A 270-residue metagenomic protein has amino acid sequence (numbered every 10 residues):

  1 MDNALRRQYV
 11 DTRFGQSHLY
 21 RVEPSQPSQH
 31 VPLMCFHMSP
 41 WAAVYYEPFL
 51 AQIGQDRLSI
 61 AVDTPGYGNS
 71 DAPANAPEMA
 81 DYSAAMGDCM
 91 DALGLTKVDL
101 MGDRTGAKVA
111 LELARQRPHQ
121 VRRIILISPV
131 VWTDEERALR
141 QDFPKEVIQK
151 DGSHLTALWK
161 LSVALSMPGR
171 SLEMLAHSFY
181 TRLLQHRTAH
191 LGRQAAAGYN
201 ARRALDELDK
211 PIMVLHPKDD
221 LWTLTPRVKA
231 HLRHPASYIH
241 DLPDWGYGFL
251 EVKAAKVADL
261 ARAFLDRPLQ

Functional and structural regions predicted by a protein language model:
M1-S17: N-terminal cap/lid segment of alpha/beta-hydrolase-fold proteins
R13-D71: Conserved HGGG/HGGXW glycine-rich cap/lid loop of the alpha/beta-hydrolase fold
C35-M38, R104, P217: Glycine-rich His-Gly loop
V44, P48, I60-M101, T105: Active-site loop/oxyanion-hole signature of alpha/beta-hydrolase fold enzymes
T96-E135: Conserved hydrolase catalytic core segment
I127-F179, Q185-Q194: Helix-rich cap/lid subdomain of alpha/beta-hydrolase
I212-K253: Conserved loop-alpha-helix segment in the C-terminal half of the alpha/beta-hydrolase fold that carries the catalytic
L250-A263: Post-His helix in hydrolase/transferase enzymes
